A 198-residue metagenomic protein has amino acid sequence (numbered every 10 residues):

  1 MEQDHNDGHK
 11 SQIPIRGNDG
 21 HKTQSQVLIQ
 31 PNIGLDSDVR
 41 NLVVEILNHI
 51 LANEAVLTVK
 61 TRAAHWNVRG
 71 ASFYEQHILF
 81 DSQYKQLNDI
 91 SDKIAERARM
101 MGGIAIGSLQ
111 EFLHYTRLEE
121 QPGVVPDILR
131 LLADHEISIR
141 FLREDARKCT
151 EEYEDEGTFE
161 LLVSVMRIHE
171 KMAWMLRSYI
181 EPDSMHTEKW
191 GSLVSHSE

Functional and structural regions predicted by a protein language model:
M1-E198: Iron-associated oxidoreductase/ferritin-like identity signal
